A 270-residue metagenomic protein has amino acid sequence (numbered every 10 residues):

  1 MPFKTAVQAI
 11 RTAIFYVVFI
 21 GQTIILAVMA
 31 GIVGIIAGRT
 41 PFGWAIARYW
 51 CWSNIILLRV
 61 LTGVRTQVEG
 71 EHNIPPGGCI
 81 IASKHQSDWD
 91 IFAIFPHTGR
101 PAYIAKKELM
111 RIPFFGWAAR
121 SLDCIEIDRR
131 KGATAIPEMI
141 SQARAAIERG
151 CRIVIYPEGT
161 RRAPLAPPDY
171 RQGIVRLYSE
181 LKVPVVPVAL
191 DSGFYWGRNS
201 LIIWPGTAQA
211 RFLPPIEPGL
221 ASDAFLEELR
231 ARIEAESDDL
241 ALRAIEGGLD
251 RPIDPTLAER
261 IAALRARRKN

Functional and structural regions predicted by a protein language model:
P2, A6, I136-N270: Non-catalytic C-terminal accessory region of glycerolipid acyltransferases and related lyso-lipid remodeling enzymes
A6, I10-I36, L57: A hydrophobic membrane-anchoring feature enriched in long, contiguous, low-charge segments that mark signal-anchor
L26-S53, R59-L61, P75-G132: Catalytic core of membrane glycerolipid acyltransferases/transacylases, capturing the structured, soluble-facing
T62-V68: Membrane-helix interfacial anchor on the cytosolic side
V68, I81, Y103, A210-F212: Generic preference for hydrophobic
E69, I104-K106, I127-R129, P157 (+1 more regions): Thr-Gly-centered strand-to-loop micro-motif
G70-I74: Glycine-rich helix-loop-beta junction characteristic of Rossmann-like nucleotide cofactor-binding loops
